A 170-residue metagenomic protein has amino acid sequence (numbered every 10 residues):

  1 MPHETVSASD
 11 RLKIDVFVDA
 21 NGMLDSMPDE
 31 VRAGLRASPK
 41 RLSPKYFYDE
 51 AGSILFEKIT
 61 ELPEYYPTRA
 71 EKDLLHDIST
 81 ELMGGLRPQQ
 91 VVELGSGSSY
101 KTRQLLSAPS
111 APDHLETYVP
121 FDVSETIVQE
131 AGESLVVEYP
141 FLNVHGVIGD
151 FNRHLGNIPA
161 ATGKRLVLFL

Functional and structural regions predicted by a protein language model:
P2-Y46, S53: N-terminal auxiliary segments of SAM/dcSAM-dependent transferases
A20, P39-P88: Class I SAM-dependent methyltransferase Rossmann-like catalytic core, especially the SAM/SAH-binding loop
T80-R87, P109-P112, I158-A160: Glycine-rich helix-loop-beta junction characteristic of Rossmann-like nucleotide cofactor-binding loops
P88-G97, Y118: Conserved class I S-adenosyl-L-methionine
S98-H114: Conserved SAM-binding loop of SAM-dependent methyltransferases across substrates and taxa, primarily the Class I
F121-E125: Conserved SAM/SAH-binding beta-strand->alpha-helix loop
Y139-R153: Conserved SAM-binding strand-loop segment of SAM-dependent methyltransferases
H154-L170: Loop-centered beta-sheet repeat module
